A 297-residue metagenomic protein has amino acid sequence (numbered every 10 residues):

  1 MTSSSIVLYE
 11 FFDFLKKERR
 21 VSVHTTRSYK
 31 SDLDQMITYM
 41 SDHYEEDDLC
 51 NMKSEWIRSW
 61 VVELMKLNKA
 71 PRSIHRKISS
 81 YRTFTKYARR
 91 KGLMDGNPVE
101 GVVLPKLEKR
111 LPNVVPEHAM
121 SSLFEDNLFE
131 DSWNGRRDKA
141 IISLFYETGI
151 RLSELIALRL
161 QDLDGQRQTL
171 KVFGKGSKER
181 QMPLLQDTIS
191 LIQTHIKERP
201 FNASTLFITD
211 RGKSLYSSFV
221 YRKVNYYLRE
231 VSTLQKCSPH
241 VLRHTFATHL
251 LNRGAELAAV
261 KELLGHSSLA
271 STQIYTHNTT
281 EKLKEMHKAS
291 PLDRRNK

Functional and structural regions predicted by a protein language model:
M1-K297: Conserved catalytic core of the tyrosine transesterase superfamily
